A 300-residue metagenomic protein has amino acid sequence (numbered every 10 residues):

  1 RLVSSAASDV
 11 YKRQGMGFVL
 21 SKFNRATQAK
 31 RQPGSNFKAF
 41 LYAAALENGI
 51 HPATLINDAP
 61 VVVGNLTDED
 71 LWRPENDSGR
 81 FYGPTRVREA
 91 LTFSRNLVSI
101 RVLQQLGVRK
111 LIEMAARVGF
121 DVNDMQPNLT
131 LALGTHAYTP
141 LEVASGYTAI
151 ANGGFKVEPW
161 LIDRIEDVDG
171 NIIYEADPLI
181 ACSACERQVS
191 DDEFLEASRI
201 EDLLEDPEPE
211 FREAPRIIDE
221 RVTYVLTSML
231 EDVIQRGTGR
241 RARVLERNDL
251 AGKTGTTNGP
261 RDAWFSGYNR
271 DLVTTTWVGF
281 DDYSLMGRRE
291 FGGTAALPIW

Functional and structural regions predicted by a protein language model:
R1-A7, Y11: Single conserved hydrophobic/aromatic residue that forms the stacking wall/gate of nucleotide- or nucleobase-binding
K12, A44-G49, P60, L91-R95 (+9 more regions): Sec/Tat-exported extracytoplasmic proteins
R13-L20, R31, L46, A53 (+2 more regions): Proteins synthesized as precursors that undergo proteolytic processing into mature forms
K22-T27, W72-P74, Y82-P84, T92-S99 (+5 more regions): Flexible glycine/proline-enriched surface loops and loop-helix/loop-strand junctions
Q28-P33, G287-I299: Short alpha-helix boundary/capping segments
Q32-N57, A90, G146-I150, L226 (+2 more regions): Active-site SXXK
I50-L111, K156, V168-Y224, E231 (+1 more regions): Conserved catalytic neighborhood of penicillin-recognizing serine enzymes
R117, D121-R187, E193-F194, F211 (+7 more regions): Active-site-proximal helix/loop microenvironment of the serine DD-peptidase/beta-lactamase transpeptidase fold
